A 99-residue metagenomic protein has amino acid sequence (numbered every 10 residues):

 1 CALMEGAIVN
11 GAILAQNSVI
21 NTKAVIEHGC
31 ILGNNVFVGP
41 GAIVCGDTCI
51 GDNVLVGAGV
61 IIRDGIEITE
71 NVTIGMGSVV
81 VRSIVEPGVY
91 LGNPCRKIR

Functional and structural regions predicted by a protein language model:
C1-I98: Structural signal for interior beta-strand "rungs" in well-ordered beta-sheet cores of soluble enzyme domains
